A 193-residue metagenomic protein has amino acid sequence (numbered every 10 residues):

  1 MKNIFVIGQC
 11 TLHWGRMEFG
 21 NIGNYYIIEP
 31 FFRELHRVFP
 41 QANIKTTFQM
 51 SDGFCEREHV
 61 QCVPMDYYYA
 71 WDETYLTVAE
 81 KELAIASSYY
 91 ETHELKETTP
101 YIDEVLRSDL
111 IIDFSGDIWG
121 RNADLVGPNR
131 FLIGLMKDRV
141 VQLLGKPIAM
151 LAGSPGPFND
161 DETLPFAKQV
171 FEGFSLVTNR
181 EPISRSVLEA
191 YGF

Functional and structural regions predicted by a protein language model:
M1-N159: Aromatic- and Gly/Pro-rich donor/ligand-binding loops that form nucleotide- or phosphate-bearing donor binding pockets
G23, F174-E181: A short beta-strand/loop micro-motif in the catalytic core of glycosyltransferases that engages the nucleotide-sugar
E29, R33, E172, P182-S186: A broad, structural surface signal
L106, F171-E172, E189: Alpha-helix boundary recognition
M136-L143, D161-L176: Membrane-proximal helix-turn-helix segments that form the acceptor-binding/catalytic region of lipid-linked
R185-F193: Helix-loop-beta element that forms the nucleotide-linked donor phosphate-binding surface in glycosyltransferases
